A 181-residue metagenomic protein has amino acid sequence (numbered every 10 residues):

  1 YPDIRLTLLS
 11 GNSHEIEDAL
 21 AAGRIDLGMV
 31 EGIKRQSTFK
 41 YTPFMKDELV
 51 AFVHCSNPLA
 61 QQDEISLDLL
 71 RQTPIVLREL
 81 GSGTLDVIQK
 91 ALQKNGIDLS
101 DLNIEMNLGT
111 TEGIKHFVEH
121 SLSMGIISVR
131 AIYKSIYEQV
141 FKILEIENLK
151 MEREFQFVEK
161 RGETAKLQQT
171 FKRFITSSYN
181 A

Functional and structural regions predicted by a protein language model:
Y1-L8, N95-E105: A local structural motif
Y1-S37: Central regulatory/effector-binding core of bacterial HTH transcription factors
A19-A21, L70, H116-L122, F157: Hydrophobic residues within well-ordered alpha-helices
I25, G32-T38, D86, K90 (+1 more regions): A ligand-binding cleft/hinge motif common to bilobed small-molecule-binding domains
F39-V76, L80, K160, Q169: Flexible hinge/capping segments at coil-to-helix
K40-V50, Y137-M151: Short beta-strand->loop
I75-G96, A165-K166: Secondary-structure junction motif
L144-A181: A late-sequence structural motif
